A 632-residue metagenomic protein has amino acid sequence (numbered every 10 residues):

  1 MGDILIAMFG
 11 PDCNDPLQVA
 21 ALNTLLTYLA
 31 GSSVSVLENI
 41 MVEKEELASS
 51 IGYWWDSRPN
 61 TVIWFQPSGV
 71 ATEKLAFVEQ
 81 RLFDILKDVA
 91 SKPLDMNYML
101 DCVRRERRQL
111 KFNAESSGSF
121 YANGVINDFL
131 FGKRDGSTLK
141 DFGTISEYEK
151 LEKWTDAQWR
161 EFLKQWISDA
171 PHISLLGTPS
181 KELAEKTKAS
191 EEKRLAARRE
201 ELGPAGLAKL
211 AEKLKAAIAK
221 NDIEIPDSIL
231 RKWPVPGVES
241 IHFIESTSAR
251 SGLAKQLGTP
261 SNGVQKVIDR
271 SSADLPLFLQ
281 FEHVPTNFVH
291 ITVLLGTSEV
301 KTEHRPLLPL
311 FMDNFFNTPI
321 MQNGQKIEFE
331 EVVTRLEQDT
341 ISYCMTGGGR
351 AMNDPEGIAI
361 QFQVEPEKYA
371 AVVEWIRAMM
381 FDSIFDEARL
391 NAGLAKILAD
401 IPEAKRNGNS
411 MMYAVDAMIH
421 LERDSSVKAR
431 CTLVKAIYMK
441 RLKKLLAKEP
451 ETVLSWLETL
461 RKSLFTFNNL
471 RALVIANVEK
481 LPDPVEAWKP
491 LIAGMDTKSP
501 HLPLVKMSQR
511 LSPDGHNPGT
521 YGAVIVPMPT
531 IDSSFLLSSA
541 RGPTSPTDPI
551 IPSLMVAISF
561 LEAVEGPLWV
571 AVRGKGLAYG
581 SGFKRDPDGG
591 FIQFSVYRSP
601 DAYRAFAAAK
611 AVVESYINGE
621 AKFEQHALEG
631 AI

Functional and structural regions predicted by a protein language model:
M1-D15, V34-L253, E331-R510, G576-I632: Charge-rich, well-structured scaffold segments of protease-associated domains
M1-L5, C13-D15, S251-P306, P529-S534 (+2 more regions): Active-site-adjacent "gating/activation" loops or surface patches in catalytic cores
I6, P16-L29, T286-E331, I376 (+2 more regions): Active/ligand-binding-proximal structured segments within catalytic/core domains that scaffold catalytic residues
F9-G10, A21-L22, G542: A short beta-sheet element
A21-S32, L82-K87, V556-A563, A609-E614: Bilobed periplasmic-binding protein/Venus flytrap-like ligand-binding cleft at the lobe interface of extracytoplasmic
R199, K489, A493-L554: Prokaryote-biased recognition of long, low-complexity C-terminal linker/tail segments that are poorly structured
V284-P306, Q325-Q361, S534, S538: Non-catalytic regulatory/linker segments of enzymes
V564-G580: Low-complexity, glycine/alanine/valine/leucine- and proline-rich hydrophobic stretches
